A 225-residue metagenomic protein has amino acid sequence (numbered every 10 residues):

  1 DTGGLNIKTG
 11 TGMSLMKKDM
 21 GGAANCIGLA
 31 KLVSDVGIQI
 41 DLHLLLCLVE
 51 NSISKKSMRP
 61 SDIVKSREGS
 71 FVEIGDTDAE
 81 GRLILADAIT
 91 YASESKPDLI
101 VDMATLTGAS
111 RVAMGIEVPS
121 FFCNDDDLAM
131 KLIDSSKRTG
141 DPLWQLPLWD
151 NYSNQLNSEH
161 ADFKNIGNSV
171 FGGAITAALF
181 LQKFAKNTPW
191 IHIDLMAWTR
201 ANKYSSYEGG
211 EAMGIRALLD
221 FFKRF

Functional and structural regions predicted by a protein language model:
T2-F225: A generic structural signal for tightly packed, nonpolar segments enriched in small/aliphatic residues
